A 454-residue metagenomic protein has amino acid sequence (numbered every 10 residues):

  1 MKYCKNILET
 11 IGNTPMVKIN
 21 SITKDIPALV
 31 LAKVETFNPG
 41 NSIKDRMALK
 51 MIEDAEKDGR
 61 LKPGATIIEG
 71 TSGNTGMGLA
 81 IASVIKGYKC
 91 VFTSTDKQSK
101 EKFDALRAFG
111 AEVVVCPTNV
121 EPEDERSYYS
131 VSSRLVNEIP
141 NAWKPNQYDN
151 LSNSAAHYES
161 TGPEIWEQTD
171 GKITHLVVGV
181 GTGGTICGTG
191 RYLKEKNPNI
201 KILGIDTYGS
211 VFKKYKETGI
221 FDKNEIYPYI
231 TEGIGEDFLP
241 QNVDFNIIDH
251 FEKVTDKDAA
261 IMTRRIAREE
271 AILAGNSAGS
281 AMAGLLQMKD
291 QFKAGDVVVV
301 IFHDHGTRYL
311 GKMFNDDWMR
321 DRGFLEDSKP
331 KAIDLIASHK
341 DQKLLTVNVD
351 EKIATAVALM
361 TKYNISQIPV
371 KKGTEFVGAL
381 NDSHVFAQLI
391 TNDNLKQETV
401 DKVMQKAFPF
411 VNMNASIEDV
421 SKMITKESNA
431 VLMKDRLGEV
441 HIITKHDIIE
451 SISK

Functional and structural regions predicted by a protein language model:
M1-D334: PLP-dependent amino-acid enzyme catalytic core
M47, M51, A337-K340, M360 (+2 more regions): Methionine-biased hydrophobic packing positions in alpha-helices, especially within tandem helical repeat solenoids
E69-G70, T93, C116, G179 (+6 more regions): Structural motif
S83, I165, M360, I368 (+5 more regions): Terminal peptide-recognition signature
I247, K329-L344, E351, Q397-F408: Bateman (tandem CBS) regulatory domains
L345-N364, V370-K372, L389, F410-N429 (+2 more regions): The conserved cystathionine-beta-synthase
G378-V385, V440-I448: Short hydrophobic beta-strand motif reused across regulatory alpha/beta modules
H384-D401, I448-K454: A short, polar/charged loop-to-alpha-helix boundary motif
